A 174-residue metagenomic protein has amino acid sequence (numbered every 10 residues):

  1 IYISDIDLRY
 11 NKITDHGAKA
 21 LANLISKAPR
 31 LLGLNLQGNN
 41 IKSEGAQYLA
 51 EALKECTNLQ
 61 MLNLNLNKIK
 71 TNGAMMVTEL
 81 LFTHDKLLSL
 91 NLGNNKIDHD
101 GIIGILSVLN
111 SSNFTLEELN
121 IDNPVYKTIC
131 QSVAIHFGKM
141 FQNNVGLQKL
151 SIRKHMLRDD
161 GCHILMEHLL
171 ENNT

Functional and structural regions predicted by a protein language model:
I1-T174: Leucine-rich tandem repeat or coiled-coil scaffolds
